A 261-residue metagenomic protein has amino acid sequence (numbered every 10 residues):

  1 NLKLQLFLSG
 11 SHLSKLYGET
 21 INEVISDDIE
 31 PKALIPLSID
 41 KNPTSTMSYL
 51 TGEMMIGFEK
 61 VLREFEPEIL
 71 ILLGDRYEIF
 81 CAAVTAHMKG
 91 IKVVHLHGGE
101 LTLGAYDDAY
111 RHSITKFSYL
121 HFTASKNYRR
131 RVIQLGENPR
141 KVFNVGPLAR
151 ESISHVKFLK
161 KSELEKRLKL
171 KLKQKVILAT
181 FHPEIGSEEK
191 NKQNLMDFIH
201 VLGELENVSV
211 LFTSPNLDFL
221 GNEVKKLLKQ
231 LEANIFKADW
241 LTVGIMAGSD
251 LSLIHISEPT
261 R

Functional and structural regions predicted by a protein language model:
L4-G10, V210-P215: Short internal beta-strands
Q5-Y49, G57: Conserved nucleotide-sugar phosphate-binding/catalytic loop shared by glycosyltransferases and other
L13-L16, S118-N191: A nucleotide-sugar donor-handling region in carbohydrate enzymes
S38-P139: Active-site and donor-binding regions of nucleotide-sugar-utilizing enzymes
E165-K225: Conserved catalytic-core segment of nucleotide-activated headgroup transferases in glycan assembly
V224-I245: Nucleotide-activated donor-binding/catalytic signature segment of Leloir-type glycosyltransferases, i.e., the conserved
L251-T260: Residue-level detector of conserved catalytic or cofactor/ligand-binding positions in enzyme active sites
